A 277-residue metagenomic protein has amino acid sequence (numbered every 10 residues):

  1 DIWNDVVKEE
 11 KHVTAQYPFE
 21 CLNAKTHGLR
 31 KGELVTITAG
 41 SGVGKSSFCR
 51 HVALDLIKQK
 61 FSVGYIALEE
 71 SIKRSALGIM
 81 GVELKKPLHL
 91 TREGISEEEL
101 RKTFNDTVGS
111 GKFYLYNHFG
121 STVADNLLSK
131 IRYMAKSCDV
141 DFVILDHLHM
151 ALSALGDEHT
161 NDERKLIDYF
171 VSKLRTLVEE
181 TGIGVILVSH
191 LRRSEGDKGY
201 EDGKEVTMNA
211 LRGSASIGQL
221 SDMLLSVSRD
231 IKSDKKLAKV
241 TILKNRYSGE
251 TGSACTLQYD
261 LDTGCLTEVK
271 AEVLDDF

Functional and structural regions predicted by a protein language model:
D1-K86, F113: The Walker A/P-loop phosphate-binding site
A24, D55-D139, A254-T256: Cytosolic-facing regulatory segments adjacent to core modules
T36, L115, D141-I144, I186 (+1 more regions): Structural motif
L68-E70, I183, L187-H190: Conserved H-loop
R74-L77, A151-L155, S194-K198: Short acidic/His/Gly/Ser-rich catalytic and metal-binding motifs that mark active-site loops of diverse hydrolases
H89-E93, Y114-S121, S153-I167, K198-N209: Flexible beta-alpha connector loops of hexameric P-loop NTPases
D125-V143, E158, S172-T181, R193-F277: C-terminal regions of RecA-like/P-loop NTPase motor modules
H147: Walker B catalytic acidic pair
